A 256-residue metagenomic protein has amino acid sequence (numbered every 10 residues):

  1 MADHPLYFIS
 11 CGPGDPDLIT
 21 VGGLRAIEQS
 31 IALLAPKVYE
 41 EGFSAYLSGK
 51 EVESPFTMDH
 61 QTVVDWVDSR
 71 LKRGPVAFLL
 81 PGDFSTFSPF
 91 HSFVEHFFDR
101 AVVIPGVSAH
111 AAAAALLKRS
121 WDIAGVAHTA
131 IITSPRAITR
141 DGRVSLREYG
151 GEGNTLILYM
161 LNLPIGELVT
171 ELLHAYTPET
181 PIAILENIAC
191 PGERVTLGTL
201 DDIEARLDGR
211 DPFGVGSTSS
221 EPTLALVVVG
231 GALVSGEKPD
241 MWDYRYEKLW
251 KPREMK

Functional and structural regions predicted by a protein language model:
M1-I104, A111-A112, E204, S220 (+1 more regions): Class I S-adenosyl-L-methionine
A2-F8, R73-V76, S85, P89-V94 (+2 more regions): A contiguous loop/helix-start segment that scaffolds small-molecule binding in enzyme catalytic cores
A32-L33, S120, L156: Short, well-ordered beta-strand core segments
E40-G42, S108-A112, T129-I131, I165 (+1 more regions): Short gly/pro/ser/thr-enriched loop/turn and capping motifs at secondary-structure boundaries
E51-E53, R119-A124, A175, T199-D202: Short, hinge-like loop/turn segments at secondary-structure boundaries
M58-V64, A109-H110, I138-R140, C190-G192: A short acidic, often aromatic-flanked loop/helix-cap motif at beta-alpha or helix-coil junctions that lines enzyme
V103, W121-H128, P178-I182: Short, structured loop/turn "capping" segments at alpha-beta junctions
A114-D141: Short, glycine-/small-residue-rich phosphate/pyrophosphate-handling segment
